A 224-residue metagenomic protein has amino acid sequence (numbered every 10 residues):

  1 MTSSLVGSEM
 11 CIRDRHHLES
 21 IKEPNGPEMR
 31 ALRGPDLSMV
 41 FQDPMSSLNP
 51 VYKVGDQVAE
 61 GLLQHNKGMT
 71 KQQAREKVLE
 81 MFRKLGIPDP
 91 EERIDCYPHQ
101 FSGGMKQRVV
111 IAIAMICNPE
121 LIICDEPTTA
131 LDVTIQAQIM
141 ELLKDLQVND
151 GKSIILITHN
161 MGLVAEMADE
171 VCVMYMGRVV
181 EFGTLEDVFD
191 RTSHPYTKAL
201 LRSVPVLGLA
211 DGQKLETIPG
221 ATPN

Functional and structural regions predicted by a protein language model:
M1-I12: Single conserved hydrophobic/aromatic residue that forms the stacking wall/gate of nucleotide- or nucleobase-binding
R13-S38, Q64, D187-T192: ABC ATPase NBD coupling module
L18, L185-N224: Charged, flexible cofactor/metal-binding loops and thiol motifs
I116-E120: A short, proline-enriched helix->beta-strand linker immediately N-terminal to the Walker B motif in ABC-type P-loop
V164-E166: A short, surface-exposed alpha-helical micro-motif characterized by mixed small hydrophobic and charged/polar residues
E170, F182: Short, glycine/charged-rich "phosphate-handling" switch motifs in NTP-dependent and phosphotransfer domains
